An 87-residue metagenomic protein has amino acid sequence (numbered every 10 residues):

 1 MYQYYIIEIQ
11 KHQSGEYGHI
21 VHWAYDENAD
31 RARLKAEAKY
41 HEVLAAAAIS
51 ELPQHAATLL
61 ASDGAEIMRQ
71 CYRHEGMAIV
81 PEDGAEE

Functional and structural regions predicted by a protein language model:
M1-Y25: Short aromatic-glycine-(Arg/Gly/Cys) micro-motifs in beta-strand/loop hairpins
Y2-Q3, Y17, K39, A45 (+2 more regions): Generic short amphipathic/hydrophobic targeting helices enriched at N-termini, encompassing Sec-type signal peptides
Y4, D26-N28, A32, S62 (+1 more regions): Helix-centric, low-specificity signal for extended rod-like, repetitive segments
Y4-I7, A36, Y40, A57-L59: Hydrophobic beta-strand residues in large extracellular and virion-surface proteins
H12-Q13, R31, A48, V80: Amphipathic alpha-helical interaction segments
I20-H22, E27, I67-M68, E75: Local beta-strand/beta-hairpin segments that build beta-sheet-rich folds
N28-Q54: A short, charged, amphipathic alpha-helix used as a generic interaction element across diverse proteins
L44-E87: Short, mixed-charge low-complexity intrinsically disordered segments
